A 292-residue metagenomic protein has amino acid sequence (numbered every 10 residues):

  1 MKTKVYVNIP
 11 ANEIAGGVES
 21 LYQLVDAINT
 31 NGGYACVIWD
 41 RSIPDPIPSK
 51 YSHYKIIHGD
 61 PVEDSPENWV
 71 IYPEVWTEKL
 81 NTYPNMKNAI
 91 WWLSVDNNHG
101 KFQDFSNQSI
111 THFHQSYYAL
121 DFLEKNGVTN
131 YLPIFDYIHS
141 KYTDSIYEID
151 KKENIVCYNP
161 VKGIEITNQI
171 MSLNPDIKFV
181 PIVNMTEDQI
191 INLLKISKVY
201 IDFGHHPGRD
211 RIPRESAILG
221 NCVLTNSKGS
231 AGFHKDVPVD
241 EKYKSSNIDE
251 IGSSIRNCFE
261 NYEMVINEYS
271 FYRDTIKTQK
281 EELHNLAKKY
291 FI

Functional and structural regions predicted by a protein language model:
M1-W69, F122, L224-N226, S230-I292: N-terminal pre-catalytic "stem/leader" segment of glycosyltransferase-like enzymes
Y6, D40-I110: Extended catalytic core of nucleotide-activated donor transferases of GT-like folds
N8-I9, I71-E74, W91-W92, H114-S116 (+5 more regions): Short His-Asn-centered micro-motif
G17-S20, W91, F113-I190: Conserved catalytic-core segment of nucleotide-activated headgroup transferases in glycan assembly
R41-I43, Y72-E78, S94-N97, Q115-D121 (+3 more regions): Short, polar loop motifs at secondary-structure junctions
W91-E124, F233-H234, N247-I251: Ser/Thr/Gly-rich flexible loops in soluble cytosolic domains mediating phosphotransfer, phosphorylation
N97-F105, E124, Y142-Y147, I190-L193 (+2 more regions): Short, charged, surface-exposed secondary-structure boundary motifs
K178-V237: Donor nucleotide-activated moiety binding/catalytic core segment of transferases that use nucleotide-activated donors
